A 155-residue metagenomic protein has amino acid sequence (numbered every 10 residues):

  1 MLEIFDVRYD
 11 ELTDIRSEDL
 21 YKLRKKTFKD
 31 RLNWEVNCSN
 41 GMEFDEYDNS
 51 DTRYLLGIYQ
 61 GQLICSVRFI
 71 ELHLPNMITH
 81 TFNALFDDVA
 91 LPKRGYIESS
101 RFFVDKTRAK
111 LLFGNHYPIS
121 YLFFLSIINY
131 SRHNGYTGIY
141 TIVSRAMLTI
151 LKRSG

Functional and structural regions predicted by a protein language model:
M1-E43, Y54-L56, L63: Short amphipathic alpha-helix that is part of the acyltransferase structural core
K26, H73-P75, D105: Short loop/turn segments at secondary-structure transitions that flank enzyme active sites
M42-E46, M147-T149: Beta-rich nucleic-acid/ligand-interaction surfaces
D45-L56, L74: A short helix-loop-beta-strand connector motif used in the catalytic cores of GNAT acetyltransferases and, in some
S50-T52, I64, P92-I97: Short connector loops at helix/strand junctions that flank enzyme active sites, especially segments positioning acidic
Q60-A90: Short, His- and charge-rich active-site/binding loops that engage polyanionic ligands
F82-G155: Acyl-donor binding region in acyl/amide transferases
